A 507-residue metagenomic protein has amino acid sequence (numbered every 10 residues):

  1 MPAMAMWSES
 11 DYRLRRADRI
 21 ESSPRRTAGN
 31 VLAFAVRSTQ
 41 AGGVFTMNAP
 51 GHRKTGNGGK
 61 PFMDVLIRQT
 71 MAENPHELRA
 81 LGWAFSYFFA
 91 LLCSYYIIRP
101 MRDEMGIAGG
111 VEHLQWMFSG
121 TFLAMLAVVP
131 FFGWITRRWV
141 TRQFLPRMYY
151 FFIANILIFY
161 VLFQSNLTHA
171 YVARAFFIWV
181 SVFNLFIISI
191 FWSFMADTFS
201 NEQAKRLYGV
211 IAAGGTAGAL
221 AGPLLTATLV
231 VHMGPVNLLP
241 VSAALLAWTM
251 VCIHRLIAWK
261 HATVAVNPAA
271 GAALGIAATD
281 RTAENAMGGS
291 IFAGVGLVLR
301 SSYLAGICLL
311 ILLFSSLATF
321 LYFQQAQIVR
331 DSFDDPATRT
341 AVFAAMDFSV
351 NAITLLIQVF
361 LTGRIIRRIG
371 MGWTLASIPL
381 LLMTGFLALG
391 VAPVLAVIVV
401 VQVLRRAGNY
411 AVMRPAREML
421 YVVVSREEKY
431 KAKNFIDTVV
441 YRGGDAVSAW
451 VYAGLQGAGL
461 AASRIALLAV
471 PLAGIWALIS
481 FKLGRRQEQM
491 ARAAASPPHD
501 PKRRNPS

Functional and structural regions predicted by a protein language model:
F34-A35, V44-F85, V111, R138-Q143 (+8 more regions): Intracellular loop-helix junctions on the cytosolic face of multi-pass helical membrane proteins
A80-F132, V172-V231, L274, A286-L297 (+2 more regions): Substrate-agnostic recognition of the 12-TM MFS/MFS-like secondary transporter fold
F122, Y149-I156, A243-A247, S315 (+3 more regions): Residue-level recognition of pore/gate-forming positions within transmembrane alpha-helices of multi-pass
R137-R138, D197, V231-H232, R367 (+1 more regions): Membrane-helix boundary and inter-helical linker elements of multi-pass secondary transporters
R138-F151, R367-I378: Cytoplasmic membrane-interface "Motif A"-like loop-to-helix N-cap segments of 12-TM Major Facilitator Superfamily
F151-T168, L381-P393: C-terminal ends and interior cores of transmembrane alpha-helices in multi-pass membrane transporters/permeases
T228-A244, G454-A473: A membrane-interface helix-boundary motif in multi-pass transporters
L375-N409: C-terminal transmembrane helical hairpin of 12-TM major facilitator-type secondary transporters
